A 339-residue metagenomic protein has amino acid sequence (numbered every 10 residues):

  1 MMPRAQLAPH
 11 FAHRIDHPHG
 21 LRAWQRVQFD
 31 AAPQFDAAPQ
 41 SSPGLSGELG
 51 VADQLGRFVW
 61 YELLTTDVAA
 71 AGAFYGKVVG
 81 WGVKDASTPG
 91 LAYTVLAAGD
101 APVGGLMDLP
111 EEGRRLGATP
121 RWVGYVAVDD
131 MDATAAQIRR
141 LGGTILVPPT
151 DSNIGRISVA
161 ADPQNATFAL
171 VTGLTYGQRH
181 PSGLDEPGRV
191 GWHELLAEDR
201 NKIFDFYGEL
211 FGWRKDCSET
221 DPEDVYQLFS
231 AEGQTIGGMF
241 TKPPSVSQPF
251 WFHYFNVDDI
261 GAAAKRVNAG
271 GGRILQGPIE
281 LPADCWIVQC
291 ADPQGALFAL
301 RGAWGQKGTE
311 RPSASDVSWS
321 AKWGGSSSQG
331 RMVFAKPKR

Functional and structural regions predicted by a protein language model:
M1-M2: Methionine residue identity
L7-I15: Hydrophobic, low-acid, alpha-helix-prone terminal segments
H17, L21, V27-Q28: Periodic, rod-like helical contexts
W24, S42-G47, A52-A101, R140 (+6 more regions): Core segments of cupin and vicinal oxygen chelate
R26-S42: Compositionally biased, intrinsically disordered low-complexity segments enriched for polar/charged residues
Q40-A69, R121-V126, V171-F204, W251-H253 (+1 more regions): N-terminal beta-strand motif that seeds the catalytic metal site of vicinal oxygen chelate
G44-E48, W81-G117, D162-T175, R214-F250 (+3 more regions): Conserved short beta-strand elements that form part of the metal-binding/catalytic scaffold of enzyme active sites
D67-A69, A97-P102, G124-Q164, D199-N201 (+2 more regions): Vicinal oxygen chelate
